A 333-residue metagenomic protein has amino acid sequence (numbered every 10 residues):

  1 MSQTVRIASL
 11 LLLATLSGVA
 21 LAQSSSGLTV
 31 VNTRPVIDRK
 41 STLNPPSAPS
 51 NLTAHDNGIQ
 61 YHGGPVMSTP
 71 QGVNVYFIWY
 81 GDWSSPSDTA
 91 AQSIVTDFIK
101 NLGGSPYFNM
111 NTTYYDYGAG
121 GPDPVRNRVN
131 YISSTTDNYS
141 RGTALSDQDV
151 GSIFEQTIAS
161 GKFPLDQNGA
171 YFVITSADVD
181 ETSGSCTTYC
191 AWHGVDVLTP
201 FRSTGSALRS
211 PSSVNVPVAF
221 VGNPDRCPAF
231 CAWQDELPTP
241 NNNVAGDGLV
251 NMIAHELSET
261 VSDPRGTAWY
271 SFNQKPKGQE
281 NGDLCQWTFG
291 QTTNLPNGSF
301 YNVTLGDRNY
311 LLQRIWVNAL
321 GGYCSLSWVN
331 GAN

Functional and structural regions predicted by a protein language model:
M1-S9: Bacterial N-terminal signal peptides that target proteins for export
G18-A22: Sec/Tat signal peptide C-region and signal peptidase I cleavage site
S24-F154: N-terminal carbohydrate-binding/catalytic regions of secreted carbohydrate-active enzymes
T53, M67-V73, A159-N168, E181-G184 (+2 more regions): Extracellular/periplasmic catalytic domains that process cell-envelope and extracellular macromolecules
N74-W79, F108-G118, N130-Y131, G169-T175 (+3 more regions): Structural recognition of the beta-strand scaffold that forms the well-ordered cores of secreted hydrolase catalytic
G81-S85, D116-Y117, A177-T182, P224-P228 (+2 more regions): Solvent-exposed loop/turn segments at secondary-structure junctions within structured extracellular/periplasmic domains
G121-F201, S210: Active-site-proximal segments of metallohydrolase catalytic domains
R209-N333: Catalytic cores of secreted/periplasmic or lumenal enzymes
